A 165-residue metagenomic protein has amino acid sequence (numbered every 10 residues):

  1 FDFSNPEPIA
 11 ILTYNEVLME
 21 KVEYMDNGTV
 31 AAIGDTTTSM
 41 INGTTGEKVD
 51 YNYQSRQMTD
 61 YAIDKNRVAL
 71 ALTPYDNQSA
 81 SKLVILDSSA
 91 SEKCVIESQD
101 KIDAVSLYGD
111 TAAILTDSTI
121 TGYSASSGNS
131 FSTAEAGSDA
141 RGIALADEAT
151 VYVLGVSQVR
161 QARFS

Functional and structural regions predicted by a protein language model:
F1-N15, G34-S55, N77-K101, S118-G137 (+1 more regions): Surface-exposed loop/turn elements that mediate protein-protein interactions on large endomembrane-trafficking
I9-I11, E20, V30, K48-V49 (+6 more regions): Residues in flexible loops and secondary-structure boundaries
Y14-G28, N52-N66, E97-D110, G137-T150: Repeated scaffold domains used in trafficking and secretory/extracellular systems, primarily beta-propellers
D26-T37, D64-K65, A69-K82, I114-T119 (+1 more regions): Beta-strand C-termini and the immediately following turn/loop, strongest in propeller blades
V30-A31, A62, A71-L72, D100-I102 (+5 more regions): Short C-terminal domain-edge/linker segments immediately following a structured domain
V68-Y75, I85-L86, Y108-D110, D139-I143 (+2 more regions): Long, low-complexity regulatory tails in eukaryotic proteins
